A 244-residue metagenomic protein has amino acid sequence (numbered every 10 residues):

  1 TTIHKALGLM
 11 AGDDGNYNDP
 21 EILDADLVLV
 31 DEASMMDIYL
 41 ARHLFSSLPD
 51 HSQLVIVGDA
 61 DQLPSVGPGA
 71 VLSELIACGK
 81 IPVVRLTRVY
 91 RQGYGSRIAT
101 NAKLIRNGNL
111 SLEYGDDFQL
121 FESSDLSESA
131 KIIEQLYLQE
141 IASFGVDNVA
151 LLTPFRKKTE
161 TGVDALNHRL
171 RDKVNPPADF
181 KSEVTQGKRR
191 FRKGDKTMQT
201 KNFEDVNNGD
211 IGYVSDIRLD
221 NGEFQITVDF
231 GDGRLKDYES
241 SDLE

Functional and structural regions predicted by a protein language model:
T1-D26: Inter-Walker segment of RecA-like/P-loop motor cores
Y17-N18, H43, Q186: A structural connector/turn signal
D24-L27, H51-V55: Loop/turn-to-beta-strand initiation segments
D31-E32, G58: Walker B catalytic acidic pair
S34-M35, R42, D61-Q62: Catalytic acidic motif of RecA-like/P-loop NTPases
I38-S52, A70-L75: Short, conserved "post-DEAD/DEAH" coupling segment immediately C-terminal to helicase motif II within the SF2/RecA-like
V57-E204, S215: Conserved helicase motor core of P-loop NTPases
D147, D195-E244: Conserved helicase C-terminal RecA-like lobe
